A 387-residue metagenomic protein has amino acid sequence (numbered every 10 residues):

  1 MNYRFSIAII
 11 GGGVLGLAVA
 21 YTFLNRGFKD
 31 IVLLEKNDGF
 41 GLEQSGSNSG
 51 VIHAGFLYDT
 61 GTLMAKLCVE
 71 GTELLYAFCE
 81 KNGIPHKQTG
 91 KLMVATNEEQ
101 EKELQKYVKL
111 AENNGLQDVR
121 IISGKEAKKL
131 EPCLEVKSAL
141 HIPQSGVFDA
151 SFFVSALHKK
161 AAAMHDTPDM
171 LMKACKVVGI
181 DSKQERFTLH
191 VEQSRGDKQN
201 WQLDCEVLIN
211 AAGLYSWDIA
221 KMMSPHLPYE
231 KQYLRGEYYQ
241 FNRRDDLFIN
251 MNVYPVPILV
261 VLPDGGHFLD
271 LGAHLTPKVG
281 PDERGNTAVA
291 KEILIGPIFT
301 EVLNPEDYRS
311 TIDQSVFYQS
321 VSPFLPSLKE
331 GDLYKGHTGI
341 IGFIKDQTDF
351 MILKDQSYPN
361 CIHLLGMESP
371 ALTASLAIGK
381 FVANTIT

Functional and structural regions predicted by a protein language model:
N2-L15, V32: Beta1/beta-strand and adjacent pyrophosphate-binding region of the FAD-binding site in flavoprotein oxidoreductases
A8-I10, Q202-Y215, G379: Short hydrophobic core segments
T22, I52, I84-H86, N210-P359: Active-site substrate-recognition segment that forms the wall of the catalytic cavity or substrate channel
L24-G46: Glycine-rich FAD pyrophosphate-binding loop
G46, F350-T387: C-terminal lid/capping helical subdomain adjacent to the catalytic/cofactor pocket in oxidative enzymes
G50-E126, V136, D270-H274: Dinucleotide-binding Rossmann-like beta1-alpha1 core, especially the glycine-rich loop that anchors the ADP
D59-E70, V94-E103, H141-K159, Y308-S315 (+2 more regions): Short beta-strand to alpha-helix junction loop
L140-E206, L376: Helical element adjacent to the flavin cofactor pocket in flavoenzyme catalytic cores
